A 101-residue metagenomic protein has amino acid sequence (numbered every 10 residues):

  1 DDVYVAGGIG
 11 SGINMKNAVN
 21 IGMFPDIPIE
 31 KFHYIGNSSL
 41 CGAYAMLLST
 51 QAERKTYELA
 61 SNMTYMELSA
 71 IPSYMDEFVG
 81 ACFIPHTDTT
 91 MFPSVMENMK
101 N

Functional and structural regions predicted by a protein language model:
D1-L59: Catalytic phosphate/nucleotide-handling subdomain of diverse soluble enzymes
A45-N101: Acidic, glycine/GT-rich loop-and beta-edge segments that sit at the periphery of enzyme/chaperone cores
